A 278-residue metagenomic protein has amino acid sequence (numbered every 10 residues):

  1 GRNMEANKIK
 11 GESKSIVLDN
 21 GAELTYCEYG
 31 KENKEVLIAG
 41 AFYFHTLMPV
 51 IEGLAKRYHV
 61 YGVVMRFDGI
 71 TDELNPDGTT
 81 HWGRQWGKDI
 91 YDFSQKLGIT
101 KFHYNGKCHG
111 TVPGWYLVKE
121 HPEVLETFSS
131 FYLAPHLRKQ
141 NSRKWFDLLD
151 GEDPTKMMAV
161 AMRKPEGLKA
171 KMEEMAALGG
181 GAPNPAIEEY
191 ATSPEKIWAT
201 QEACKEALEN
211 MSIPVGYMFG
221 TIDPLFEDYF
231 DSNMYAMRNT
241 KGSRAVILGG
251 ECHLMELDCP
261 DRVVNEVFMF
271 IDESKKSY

Functional and structural regions predicted by a protein language model:
E5-E23: N-terminal cap/lid segment of alpha/beta-hydrolase-fold proteins
L18, A22-E73: Conserved HGGG/HGGXW glycine-rich cap/lid loop of the alpha/beta-hydrolase fold
Y61-N105: Active-site loop/oxyanion-hole signature of alpha/beta-hydrolase fold enzymes
G106-G110, G114: Gly/Ala-rich beta-loop-alpha elbow adjacent to hydrolase catalytic centers
W115, K119, L125-K156: Flexible "cap/lid" loop of the alpha/beta hydrolase fold
K139-Q140, P154-I213: Conserved alpha/beta-hydrolase catalytic His-Asp/Glu region
G216-E251: Conserved loop-alpha-helix segment in the C-terminal half of the alpha/beta-hydrolase fold that carries the catalytic
G242-Y278: Catalytic active-site module of serine/aspartate enzymes centered on a nucleophile-bearing elbow/loop
